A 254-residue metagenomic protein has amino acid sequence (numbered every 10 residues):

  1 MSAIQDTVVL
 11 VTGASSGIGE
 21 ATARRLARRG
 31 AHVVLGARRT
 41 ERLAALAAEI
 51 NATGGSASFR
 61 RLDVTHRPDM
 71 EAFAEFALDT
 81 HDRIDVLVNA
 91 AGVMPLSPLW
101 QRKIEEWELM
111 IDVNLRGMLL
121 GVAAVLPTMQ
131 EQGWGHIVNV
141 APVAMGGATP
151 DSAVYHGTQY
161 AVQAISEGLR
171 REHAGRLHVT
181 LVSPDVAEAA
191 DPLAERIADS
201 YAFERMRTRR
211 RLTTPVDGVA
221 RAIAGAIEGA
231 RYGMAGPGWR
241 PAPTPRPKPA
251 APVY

Functional and structural regions predicted by a protein language model:
S15-S16: Conserved glycine-rich cofactor-binding loop
A31-L46: Conserved glycine-rich Rossmann-like NAD(P)H-binding loop of the short-chain dehydrogenase/reductase
T40-E41, R61-A72, I104: The beta1-alpha1 cofactor-binding region of Rossmann-like NAD(H)/NADP(H)-dependent oxidoreductases
P98-L99, E106-E108: Substrate-binding pocket helix/loop in short-chain dehydrogenase/reductase
W100, T149-A153: Active-site loop immediately N-terminal to the catalytic Tyr-X3-Lys motif of short-chain dehydrogenase/reductase
V122, T158: Active-site helix of classical SDR
G175, V179-D185, E195, S200-A250: C-terminal helical subdomain
